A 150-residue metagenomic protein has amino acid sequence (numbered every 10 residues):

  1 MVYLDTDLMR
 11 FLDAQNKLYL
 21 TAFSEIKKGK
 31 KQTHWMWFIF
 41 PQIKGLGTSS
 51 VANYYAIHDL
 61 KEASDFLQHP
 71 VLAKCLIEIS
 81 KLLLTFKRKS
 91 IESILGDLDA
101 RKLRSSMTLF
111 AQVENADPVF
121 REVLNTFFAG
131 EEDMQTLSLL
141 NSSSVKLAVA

Functional and structural regions predicted by a protein language model:
M1-L20, N141, V145-L147: Extreme N-terminal tail/first-helix region
L12-E25, L83-I91: Short amphipathic alpha-helical segments and their helix-coil junctions
F23, S64, M107-T108, N125: Amphipathic alpha-helical segments within well-ordered protein domains
E25-L60: Hydrophobic/aromatic-rich, well-ordered segments within soluble, folded domains that form packed cores
K31-F38, C75, D99-S106, V119 (+1 more regions): Residue-level detector of well-ordered alpha-helical segments, enriched for hydrophobic/aromatic packing positions
G45-V51, A111-R121: Short helix-capping/linker segments at secondary-structure and domain boundaries
D65-E114: Mid-chain, well-packed structural core segment of small domains
N115-A150: Charged phosphate-binding loop/patch that engages nucleotide di/tri-phosphates or the phosphate backbone of nucleic
